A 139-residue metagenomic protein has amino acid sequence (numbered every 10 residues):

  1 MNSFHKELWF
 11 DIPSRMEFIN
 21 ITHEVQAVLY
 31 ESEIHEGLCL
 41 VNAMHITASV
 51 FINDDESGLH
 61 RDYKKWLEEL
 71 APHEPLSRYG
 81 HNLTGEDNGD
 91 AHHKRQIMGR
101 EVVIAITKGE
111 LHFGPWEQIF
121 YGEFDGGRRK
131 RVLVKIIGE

Functional and structural regions predicted by a protein language model:
M1-E139: Active-site histidine-anchored catalytic micro-motif
